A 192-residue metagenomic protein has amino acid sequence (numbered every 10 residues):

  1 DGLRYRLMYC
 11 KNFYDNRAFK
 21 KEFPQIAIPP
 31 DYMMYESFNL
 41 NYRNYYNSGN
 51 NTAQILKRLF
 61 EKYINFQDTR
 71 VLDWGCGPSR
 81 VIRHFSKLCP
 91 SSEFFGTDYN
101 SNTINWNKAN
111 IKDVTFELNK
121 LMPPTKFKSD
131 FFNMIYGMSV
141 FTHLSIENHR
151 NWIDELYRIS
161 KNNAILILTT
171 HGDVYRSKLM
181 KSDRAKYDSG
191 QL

Functional and structural regions predicted by a protein language model:
D1-T69, P78-P124, I146-N151, I167-L192: Class I (Rossmann-like) S-adenosyl-L-methionine-dependent methyltransferase catalytic domain, capturing the SAM-binding
G75: Conserved S-adenosyl-L-methionine
P123-I135: A short acidic, Gly/Pro-enriched loop at the edge of an enzyme's catalytic core that lines a small-molecule cofactor
N133-E147: A short SAM/SAH-binding and catalytic strip from SAM-dependent methyltransferases
R150-N162: A short glycine-rich, Lys/Arg-flanked "PGG" loop and its adjoining helix->strand segment in the class I
